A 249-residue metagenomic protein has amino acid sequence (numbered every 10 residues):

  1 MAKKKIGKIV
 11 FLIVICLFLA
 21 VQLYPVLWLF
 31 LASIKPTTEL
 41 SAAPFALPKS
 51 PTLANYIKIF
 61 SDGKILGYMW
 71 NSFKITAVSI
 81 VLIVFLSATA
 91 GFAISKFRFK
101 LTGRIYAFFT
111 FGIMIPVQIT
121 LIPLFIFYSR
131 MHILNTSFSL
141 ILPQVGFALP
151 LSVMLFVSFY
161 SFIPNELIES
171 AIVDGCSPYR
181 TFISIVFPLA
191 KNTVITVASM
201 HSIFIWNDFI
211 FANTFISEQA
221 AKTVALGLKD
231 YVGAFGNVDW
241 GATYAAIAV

Functional and structural regions predicted by a protein language model:
K3-V249: A structural signal for multi-pass alpha-helical bundles of membrane permease subunits that mediate small-molecule
